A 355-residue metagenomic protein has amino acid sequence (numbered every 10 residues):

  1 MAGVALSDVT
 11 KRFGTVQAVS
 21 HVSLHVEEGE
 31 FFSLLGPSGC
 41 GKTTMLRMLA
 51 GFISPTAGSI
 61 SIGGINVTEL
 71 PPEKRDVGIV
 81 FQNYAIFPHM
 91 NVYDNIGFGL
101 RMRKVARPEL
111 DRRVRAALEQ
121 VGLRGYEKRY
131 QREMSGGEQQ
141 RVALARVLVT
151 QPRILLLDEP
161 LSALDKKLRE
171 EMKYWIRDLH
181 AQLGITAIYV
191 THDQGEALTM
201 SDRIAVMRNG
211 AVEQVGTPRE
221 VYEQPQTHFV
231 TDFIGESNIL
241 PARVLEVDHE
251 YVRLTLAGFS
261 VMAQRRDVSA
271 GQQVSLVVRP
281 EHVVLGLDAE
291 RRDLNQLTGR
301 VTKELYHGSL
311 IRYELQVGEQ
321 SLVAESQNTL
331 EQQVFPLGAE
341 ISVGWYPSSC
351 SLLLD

Functional and structural regions predicted by a protein language model:
L35-P37: The feature captures the beta-strand-to-loop junction immediately N-terminal to the Walker
T43-L46, V142: ABC ATPase nucleotide-binding domain helices that frame the ATP-binding cleft
A50: Helix-to-loop junction immediately C-terminal to a conserved catalytic motif
G58-N66: Conserved ABC transporter NBD signature motif
P72-G78, Q82-D232: ABC ATPase nucleotide-binding domains
S237, V247-D355: Non-catalytic connector elements of ABC transporters
